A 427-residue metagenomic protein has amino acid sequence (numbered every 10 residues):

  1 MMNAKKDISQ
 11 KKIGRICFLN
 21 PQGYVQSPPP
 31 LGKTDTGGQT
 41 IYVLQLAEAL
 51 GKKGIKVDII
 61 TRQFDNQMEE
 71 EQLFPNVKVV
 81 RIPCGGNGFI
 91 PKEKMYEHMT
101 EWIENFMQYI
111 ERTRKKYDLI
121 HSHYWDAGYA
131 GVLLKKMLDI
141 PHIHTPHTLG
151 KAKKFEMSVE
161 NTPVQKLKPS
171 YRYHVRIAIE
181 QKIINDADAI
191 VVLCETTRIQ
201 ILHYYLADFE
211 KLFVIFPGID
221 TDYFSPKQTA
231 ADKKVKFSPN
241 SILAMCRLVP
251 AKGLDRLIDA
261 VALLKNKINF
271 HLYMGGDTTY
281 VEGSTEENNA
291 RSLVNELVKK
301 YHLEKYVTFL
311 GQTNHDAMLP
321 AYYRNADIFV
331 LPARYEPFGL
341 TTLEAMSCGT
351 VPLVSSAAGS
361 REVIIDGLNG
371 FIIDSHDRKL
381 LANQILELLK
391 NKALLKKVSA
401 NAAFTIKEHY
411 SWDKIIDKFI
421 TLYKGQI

Functional and structural regions predicted by a protein language model:
M2-Q72, V77-V79: N-terminal subdomain of nucleotide-sugar transferases
T196, G218: Carbohydrate-associated surface elements
K234-K252, I258-V261, Y273: Conserved donor-binding/catalytic core segment of Leloir-type glycosyltransferases
E286-T313: Nucleotide-activated donor-binding/catalytic signature segment of Leloir-type glycosyltransferases, i.e., the conserved
A321-A326: Short alpha-helical donor nucleotide-sugar binding micro-motif in glycosyltransferases
R334: Aromatic "clamp/platform" in nucleotide-sugar-dependent glycosyltransferases that forms part of the donor/acceptor
V351-V354: Short hydrophobic beta-strand element within catalytic cores of glycosyltransferases and related nucleotide-activated
D366-G367, F371-R378, E387-K392: Conserved acidic donor-binding segment of nucleotide-sugar-dependent glycosyltransferases
